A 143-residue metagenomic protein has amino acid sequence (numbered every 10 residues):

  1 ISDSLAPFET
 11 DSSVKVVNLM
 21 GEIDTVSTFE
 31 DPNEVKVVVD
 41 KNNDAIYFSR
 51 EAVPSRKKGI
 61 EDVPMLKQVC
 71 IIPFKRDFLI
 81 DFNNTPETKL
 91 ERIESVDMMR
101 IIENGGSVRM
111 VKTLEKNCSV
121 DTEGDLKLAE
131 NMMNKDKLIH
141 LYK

Functional and structural regions predicted by a protein language model:
I1-T85: Conserved core of the sugar-phosphate nucleotidyltransferase
D62-K143: Conserved alpha/beta core of the MobA/IspD/sugar-nucleotide pyrophosphorylase nucleotidyltransferase superfamily
